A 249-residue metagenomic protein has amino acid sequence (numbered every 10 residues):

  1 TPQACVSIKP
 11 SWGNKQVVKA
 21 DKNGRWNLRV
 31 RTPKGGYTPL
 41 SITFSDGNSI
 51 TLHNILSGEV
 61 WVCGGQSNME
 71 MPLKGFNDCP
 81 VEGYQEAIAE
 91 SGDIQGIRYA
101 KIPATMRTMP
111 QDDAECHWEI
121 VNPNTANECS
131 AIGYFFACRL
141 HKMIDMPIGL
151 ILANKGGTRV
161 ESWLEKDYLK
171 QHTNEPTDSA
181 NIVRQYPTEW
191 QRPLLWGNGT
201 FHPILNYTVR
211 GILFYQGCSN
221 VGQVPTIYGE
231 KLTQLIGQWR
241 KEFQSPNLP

Functional and structural regions predicted by a protein language model:
T1-P249: Cell-envelope and extracellular/periplasmic
